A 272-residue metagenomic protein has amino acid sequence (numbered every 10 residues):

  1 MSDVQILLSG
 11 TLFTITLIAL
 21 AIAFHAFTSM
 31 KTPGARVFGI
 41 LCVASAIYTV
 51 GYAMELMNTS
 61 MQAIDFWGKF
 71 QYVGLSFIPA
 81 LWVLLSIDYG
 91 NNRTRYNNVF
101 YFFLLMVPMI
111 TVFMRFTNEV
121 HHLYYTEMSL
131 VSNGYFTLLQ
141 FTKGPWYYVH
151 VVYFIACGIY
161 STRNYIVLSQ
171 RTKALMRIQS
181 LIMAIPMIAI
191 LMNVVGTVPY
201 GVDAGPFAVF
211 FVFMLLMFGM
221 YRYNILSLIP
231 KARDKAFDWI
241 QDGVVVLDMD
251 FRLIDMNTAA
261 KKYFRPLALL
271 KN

Functional and structural regions predicted by a protein language model:
M1, E127-G144: Juxtamembrane membrane-water interface segments that cap and precede transmembrane helices
S2-A19, M30-H121, F141-I155, V202-V212: Individual alpha-helical transmembrane segments in multi-pass integral membrane proteins
S9, R171-W239: Interfacial "cap-and-anchor" motif at the non-cytosolic start of specific transmembrane alpha-helices
I18-H25, W82-L85, V151-Q170, L216-Y223: Alpha-helical transmembrane segments in multipass membrane proteins, preferentially the mid-helix core
T28, N91-N97, S161-L175, S227-K231: Juxtamembrane membrane-water interface segments of multi-pass membrane proteins, especially cytoplasmic-side
I47-E55, M109-E127, W146-P199: Hydrophobic transmembrane alpha-helices
S227-D255, A260: Sensory modules in modular signal-transduction proteins
A260-K271: PAS/PAS-like sensory domain cap-loop motif
